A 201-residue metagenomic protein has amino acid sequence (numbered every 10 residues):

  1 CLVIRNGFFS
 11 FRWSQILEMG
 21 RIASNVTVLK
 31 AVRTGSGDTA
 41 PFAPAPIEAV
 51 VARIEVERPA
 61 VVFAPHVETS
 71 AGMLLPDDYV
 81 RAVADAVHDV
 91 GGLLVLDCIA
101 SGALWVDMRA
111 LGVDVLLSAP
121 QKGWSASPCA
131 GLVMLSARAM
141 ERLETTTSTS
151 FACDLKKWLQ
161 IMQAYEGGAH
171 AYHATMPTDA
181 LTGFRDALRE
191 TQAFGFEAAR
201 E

Functional and structural regions predicted by a protein language model:
C1-A60: PLP-dependent aminotransferase-like
I4-R5, L29-K30, F63-H66, V95 (+2 more regions): Short beta-strand segments
S10-F11, T34-G35, S101-G102, K122-A126 (+1 more regions): Short gly/pro/ser/thr-enriched loop/turn and capping motifs at secondary-structure boundaries
G37-G102, V115: Active-site phosphate-binding strand-loop segment of PLP-dependent enzymes
V67-S70, K122-G123, R138: Short glycine-rich anion-binding loops that position phosphate/pyrophosphate groups of nucleotides and phosphorylated
R109-Q121: Conserved active-site segment immediately N-terminal to the catalytic lysine that forms the internal aldimine
W124-E201: Active-site C-terminal subdomain of aminotransferase-like
